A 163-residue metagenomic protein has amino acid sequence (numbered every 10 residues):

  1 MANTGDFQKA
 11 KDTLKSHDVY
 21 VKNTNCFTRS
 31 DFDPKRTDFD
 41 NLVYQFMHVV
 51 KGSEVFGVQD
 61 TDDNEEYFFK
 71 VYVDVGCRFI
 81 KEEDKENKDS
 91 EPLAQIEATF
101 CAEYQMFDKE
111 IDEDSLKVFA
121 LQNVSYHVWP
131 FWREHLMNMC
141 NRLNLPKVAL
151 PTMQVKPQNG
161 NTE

Functional and structural regions predicted by a protein language model:
M1-Y126, E134-E163: N-terminal intrinsically disordered, cationic/polar leader segments that include organellar targeting peptides
